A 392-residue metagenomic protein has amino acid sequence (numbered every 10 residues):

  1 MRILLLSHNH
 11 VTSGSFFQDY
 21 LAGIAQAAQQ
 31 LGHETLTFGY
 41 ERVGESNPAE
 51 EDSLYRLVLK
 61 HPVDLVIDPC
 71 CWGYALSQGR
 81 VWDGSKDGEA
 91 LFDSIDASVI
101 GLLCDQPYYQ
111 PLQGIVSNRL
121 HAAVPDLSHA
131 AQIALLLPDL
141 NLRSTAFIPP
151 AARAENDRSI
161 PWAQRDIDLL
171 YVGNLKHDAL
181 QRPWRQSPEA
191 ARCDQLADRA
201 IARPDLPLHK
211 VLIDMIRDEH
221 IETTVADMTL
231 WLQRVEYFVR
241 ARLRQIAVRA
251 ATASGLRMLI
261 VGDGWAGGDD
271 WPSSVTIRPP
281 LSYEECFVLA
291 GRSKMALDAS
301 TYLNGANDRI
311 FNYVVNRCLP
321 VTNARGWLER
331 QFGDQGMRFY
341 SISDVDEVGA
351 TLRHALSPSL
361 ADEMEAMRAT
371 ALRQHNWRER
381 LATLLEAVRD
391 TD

Functional and structural regions predicted by a protein language model:
R2, S7-L21, Y40, L135-L303 (+1 more regions): Nucleotide-sugar donor-binding catalytic core of glycosyltransferases
I3-H10, S15-N141, R153-R158, R278 (+4 more regions): Extended catalytic core of nucleotide-activated donor transferases of GT-like folds
L5-S15, D19-L31, L36-G44, I115-S117 (+3 more regions): Catalytic binding pocket for nucleotide-activated donors in carbohydrate/polymer assembly enzymes
P62, D96, G255-L256, G291-K294 (+1 more regions): Residue-level detector of structured alpha->beta connecting loops
D126, P207, S341-D344: Alpha-helix N-cap recognition
A131, R249, A369: Active-site phosphate/pyrophosphate- and oxyanion-stabilizing loops and adjacent acidic/basic residues in soluble
